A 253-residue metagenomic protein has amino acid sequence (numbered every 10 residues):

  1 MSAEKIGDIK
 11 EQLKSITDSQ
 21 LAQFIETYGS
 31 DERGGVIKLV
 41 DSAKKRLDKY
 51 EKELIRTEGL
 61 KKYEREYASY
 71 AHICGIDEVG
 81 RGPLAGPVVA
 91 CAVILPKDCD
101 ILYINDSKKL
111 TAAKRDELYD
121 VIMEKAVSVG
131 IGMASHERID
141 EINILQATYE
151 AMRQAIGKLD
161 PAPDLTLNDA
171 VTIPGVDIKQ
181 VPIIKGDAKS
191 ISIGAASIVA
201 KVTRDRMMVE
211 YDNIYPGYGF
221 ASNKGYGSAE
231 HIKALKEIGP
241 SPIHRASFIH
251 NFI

Functional and structural regions predicted by a protein language model:
M1-C74, R81-I253: RNase H-like, Mg2+-dependent phosphodiesterase core, and more generally RNA phosphate-backbone-engaging helix-loop
